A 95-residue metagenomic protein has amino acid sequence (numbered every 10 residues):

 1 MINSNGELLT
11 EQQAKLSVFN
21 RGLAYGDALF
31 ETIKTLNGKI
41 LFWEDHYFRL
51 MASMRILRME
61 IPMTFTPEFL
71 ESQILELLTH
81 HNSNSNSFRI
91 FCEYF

Functional and structural regions predicted by a protein language model:
M1-F95: Conserved alpha/beta cores of soluble small-molecule-handling proteins
